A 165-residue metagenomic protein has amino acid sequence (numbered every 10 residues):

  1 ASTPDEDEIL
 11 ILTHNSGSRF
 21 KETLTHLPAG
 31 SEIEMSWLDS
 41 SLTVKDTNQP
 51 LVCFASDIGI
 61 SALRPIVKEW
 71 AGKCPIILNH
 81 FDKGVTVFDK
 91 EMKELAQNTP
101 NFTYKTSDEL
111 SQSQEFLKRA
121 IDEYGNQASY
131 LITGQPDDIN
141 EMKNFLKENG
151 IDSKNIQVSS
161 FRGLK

Functional and structural regions predicted by a protein language model:
A1-A29, D82: Ferredoxin-reductase
E6, I77-K165: Reductase modules of NAD(P)H-dependent flavoproteins
T25, T47-N48, P65-V67, K90 (+1 more regions): Short amphipathic alpha-helical segments
S40-P50: Short, Lys/Arg- and Gly-enriched loop/turn segments at beta-strand edges
P50-F54, L131: Conserved beta-strand elements of the Class I
S56-S61, Q135-D138: Gly/Ser/Thr-rich loops at beta-strand to alpha-helix junctions that form or flank small-molecule/cofactor-binding
G59-A71: Histidine-anchored nucleotide/phosphate-binding helix
